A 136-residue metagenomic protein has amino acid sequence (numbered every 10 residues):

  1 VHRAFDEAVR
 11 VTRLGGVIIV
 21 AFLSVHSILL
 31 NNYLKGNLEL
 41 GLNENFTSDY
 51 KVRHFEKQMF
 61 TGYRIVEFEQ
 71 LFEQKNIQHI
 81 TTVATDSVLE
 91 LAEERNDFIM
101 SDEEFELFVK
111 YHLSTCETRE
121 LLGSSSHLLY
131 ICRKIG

Functional and structural regions predicted by a protein language model:
H2-F5, Y33-G36, D97: Short, glycine/charged-enriched secondary-structure capping and boundary segments
H2-V17: A short glycine-rich, Lys/Arg-flanked "PGG" loop and its adjoining helix->strand segment in the class I
R3, Y63, L113-C116: Short, conserved clusters of charged catalytic residues that mark active-site and nucleotide-handling motifs
V11, I19-S24, Q74-V88: N-terminal short leaders/motifs
V17-F46: Conserved class I S-adenosyl-L-methionine
L38-F60, D86: C-terminal alpha-helical "lid/dimerization" subdomain adjacent to the S-adenosyl-L-methionine
K57-N76, I80-T82: Short alpha-helix
T81-G136: A C-terminal cap/extension of S-adenosyl-L-methionine-dependent methyltransferases that defines the acceptor-substrate
